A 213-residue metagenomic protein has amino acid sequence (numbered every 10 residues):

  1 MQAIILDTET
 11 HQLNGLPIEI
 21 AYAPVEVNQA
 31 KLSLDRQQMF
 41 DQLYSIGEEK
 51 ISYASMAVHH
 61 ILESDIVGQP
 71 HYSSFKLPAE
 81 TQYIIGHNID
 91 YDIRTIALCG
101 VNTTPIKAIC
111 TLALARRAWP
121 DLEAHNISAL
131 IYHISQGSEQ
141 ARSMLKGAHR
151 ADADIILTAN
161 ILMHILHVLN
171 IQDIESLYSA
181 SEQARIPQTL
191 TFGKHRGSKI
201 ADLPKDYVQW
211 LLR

Functional and structural regions predicted by a protein language model:
M1-A108, A113, P120-H149: Conserved non-catalytic scaffold segment of RNase H-like nuclease domains
H11, R150-I161: Acidic, divalent-metal-coordinating active-site segment for phosphoryl/phosphodiester hydrolysis, typified by short
P17, R36, A118, L177-A184: Generic preference for hydrophobic/aromatic residues in regular secondary structure cores
H60, Q136, I156, N160-M163: Charged, amphipathic alpha-helical interaction segments
I85, D154, T158, G197: A residue-level signal for conserved active-site and pocket-lining positions in enzyme catalytic cores
C99, R117, H133, I161-V168: Active-site catalytic microenvironments for nucleophilic, acid-base chemistry
T111, I127, I155-T158, P204 (+1 more regions): Short runs of predominantly hydrophobic/aromatic residues within well-ordered alpha helices that form helix-helix
I161-R213: Acidic two-metal-ion nuclease catalytic site recognized across multiple nuclease folds, prominently DnaQ/RNase D-T
